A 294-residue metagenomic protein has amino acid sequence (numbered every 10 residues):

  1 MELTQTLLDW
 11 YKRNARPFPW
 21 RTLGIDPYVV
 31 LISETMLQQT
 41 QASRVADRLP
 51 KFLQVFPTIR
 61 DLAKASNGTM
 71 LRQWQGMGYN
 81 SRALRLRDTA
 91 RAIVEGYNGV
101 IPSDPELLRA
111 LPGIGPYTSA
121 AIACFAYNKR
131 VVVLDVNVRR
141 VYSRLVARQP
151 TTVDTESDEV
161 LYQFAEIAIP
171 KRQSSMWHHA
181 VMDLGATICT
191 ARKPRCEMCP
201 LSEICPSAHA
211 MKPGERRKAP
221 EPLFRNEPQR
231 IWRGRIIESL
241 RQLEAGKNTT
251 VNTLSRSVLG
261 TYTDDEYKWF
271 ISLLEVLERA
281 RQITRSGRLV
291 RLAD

Functional and structural regions predicted by a protein language model:
L3-T6, W10-R230, R241-T249, S257-V258 (+1 more regions): Catalytic cores of DNA base-excision repair glycosylases
I122, L273-V276, R291-A293: Residues in the recognition helix of alpha-helical DNA-binding motifs
L254-R256, A293: Peripheral (non-transmembrane) domains and long loops of multi-pass membrane proteins
Y262-E278: Short amphipathic alpha-helical interaction segments
E278-V290: A short, conserved structural fragment
